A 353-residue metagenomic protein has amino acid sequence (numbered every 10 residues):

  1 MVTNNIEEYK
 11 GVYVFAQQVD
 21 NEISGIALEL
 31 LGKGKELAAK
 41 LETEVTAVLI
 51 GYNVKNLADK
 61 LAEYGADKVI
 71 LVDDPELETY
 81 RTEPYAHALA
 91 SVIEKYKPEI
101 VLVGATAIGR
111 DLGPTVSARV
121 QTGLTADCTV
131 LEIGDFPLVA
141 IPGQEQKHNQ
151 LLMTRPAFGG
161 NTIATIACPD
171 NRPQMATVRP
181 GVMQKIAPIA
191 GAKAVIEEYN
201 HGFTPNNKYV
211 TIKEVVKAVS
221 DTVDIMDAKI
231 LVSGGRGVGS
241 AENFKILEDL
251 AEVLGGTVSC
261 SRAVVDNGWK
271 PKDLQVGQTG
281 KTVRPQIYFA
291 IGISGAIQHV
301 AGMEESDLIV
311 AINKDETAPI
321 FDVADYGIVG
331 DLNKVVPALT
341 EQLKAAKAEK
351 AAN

Functional and structural regions predicted by a protein language model:
M1-N353: N-terminal glycine-rich FAD/FM-binding segment characteristic of electron-transfer flavoproteins
